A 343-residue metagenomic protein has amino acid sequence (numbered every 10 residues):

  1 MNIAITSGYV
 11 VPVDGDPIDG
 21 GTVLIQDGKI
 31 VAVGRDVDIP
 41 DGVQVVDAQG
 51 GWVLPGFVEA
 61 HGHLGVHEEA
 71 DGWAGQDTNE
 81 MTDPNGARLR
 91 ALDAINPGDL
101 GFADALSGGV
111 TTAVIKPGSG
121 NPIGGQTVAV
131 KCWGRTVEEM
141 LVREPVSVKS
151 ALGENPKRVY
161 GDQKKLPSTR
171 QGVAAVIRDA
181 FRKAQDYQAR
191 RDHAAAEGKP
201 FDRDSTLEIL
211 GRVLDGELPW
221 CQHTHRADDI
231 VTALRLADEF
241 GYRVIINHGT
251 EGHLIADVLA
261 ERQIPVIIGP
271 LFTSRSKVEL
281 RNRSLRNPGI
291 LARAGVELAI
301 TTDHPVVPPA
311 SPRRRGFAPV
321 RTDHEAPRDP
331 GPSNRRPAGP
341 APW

Functional and structural regions predicted by a protein language model:
M1, V10-L54: Histidine-rich, glycine-flanked metal-binding segment
I3-I5, I39-L92, S107: Replace "His-x-His-based motif
G8, V23, G28, G50 (+6 more regions): Divalent metal-coordination and catalytic microenvironments
G56-A60, A113, V148, W220-Q222 (+3 more regions): Hydrophobic faces of well-ordered beta-strands that scaffold small-molecule active sites in alpha/beta enzyme cores
E69-A70, Q76-T82, G86-R88, P219 (+2 more regions): His/Asp/Glu-enriched, well-ordered alpha-helical/loop segment that forms or immediately abuts the divalent-metal
A70-I95, W133-T136, A151-Q163, K199-P200 (+2 more regions): Active-site gating loops and adjacent loop-to-helix segments of metal-dependent hydrolytic enzymes
G101, L106-V244: Polyanionic/metal-chelating signatures
D202-R203, Q222-R226, H248-T250, S276-L285: A general structural motif
